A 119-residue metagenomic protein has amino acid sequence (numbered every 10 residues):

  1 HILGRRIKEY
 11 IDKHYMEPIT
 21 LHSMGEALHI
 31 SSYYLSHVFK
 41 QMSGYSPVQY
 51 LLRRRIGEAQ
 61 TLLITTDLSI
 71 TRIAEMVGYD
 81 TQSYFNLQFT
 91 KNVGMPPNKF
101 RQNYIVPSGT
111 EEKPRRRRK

Functional and structural regions predicted by a protein language model:
L3: Flexible loop/N-cap segments at domain edges
E9, K13, P18-H22, Q41-S83 (+1 more regions): Terminal helix-turn-helix DNA-binding modules in bacterial transcription factors
G25-S32: Helix-turn-helix
A27, M76-V77, N92: Residues within the alpha-helical elements of helix-turn-helix
Y34-L35, F39, Y84-F85, F89: Short hydrophobic/aromatic patch on the recognition helix
